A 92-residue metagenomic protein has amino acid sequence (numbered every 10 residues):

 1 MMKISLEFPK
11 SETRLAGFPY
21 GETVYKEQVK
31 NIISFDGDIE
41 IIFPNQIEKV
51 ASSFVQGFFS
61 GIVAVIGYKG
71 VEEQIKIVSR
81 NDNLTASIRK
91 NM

Functional and structural regions predicted by a protein language model:
M1-T13: Domain-start "cap" segments at the beginnings of catalytic or binding domains
S11-Q28, S34-G37, F43-R89: Amphipathic alpha-helical interaction surfaces in cytosolic regulatory modules
